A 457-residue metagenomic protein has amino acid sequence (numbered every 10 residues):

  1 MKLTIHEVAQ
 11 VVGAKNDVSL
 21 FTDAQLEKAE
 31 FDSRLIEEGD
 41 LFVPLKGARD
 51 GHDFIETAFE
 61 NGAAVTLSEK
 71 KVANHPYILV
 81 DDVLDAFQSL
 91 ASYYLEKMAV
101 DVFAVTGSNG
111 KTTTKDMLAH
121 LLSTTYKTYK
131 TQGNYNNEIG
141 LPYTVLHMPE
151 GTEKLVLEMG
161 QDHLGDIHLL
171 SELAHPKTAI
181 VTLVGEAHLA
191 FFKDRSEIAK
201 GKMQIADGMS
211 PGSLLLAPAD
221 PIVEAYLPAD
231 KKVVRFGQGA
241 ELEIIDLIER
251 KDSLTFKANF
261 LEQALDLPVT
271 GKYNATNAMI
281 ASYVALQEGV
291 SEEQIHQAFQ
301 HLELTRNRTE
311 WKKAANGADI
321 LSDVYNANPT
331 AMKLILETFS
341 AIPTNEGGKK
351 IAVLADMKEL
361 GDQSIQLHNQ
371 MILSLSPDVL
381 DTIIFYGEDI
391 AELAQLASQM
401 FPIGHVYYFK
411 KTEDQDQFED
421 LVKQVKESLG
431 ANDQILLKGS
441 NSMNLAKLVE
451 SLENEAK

Functional and structural regions predicted by a protein language model:
M1-K15, L41, Y129, F191 (+5 more regions): ATP-dependent carboxylate-amine ligase
M1-S89, T270, L373, D378 (+1 more regions): N-terminal leader/targeting and accessory segments in enzymes
H6-V12, F87-L214, A219, V223-K232 (+3 more regions): Phosphate-binding loop of NTP-binding sites
A14, E69-K70, V100-T106, I180-E186 (+6 more regions): Short beta-strands and strand-loop turn motifs
L20-A29, D85-Q88, N136-I139, M159-L164 (+6 more regions): Short gly/ser/thr-rich secondary-structure transition/capping motifs
S68-V72, I180-D319, G348, L373-S376 (+2 more regions): Acidic, Mg2+-coordinating active-site environments of NTP-dependent enzymes
F87, L118, L122, T144-V145 (+4 more regions): Buried hydrophobic packing segments
